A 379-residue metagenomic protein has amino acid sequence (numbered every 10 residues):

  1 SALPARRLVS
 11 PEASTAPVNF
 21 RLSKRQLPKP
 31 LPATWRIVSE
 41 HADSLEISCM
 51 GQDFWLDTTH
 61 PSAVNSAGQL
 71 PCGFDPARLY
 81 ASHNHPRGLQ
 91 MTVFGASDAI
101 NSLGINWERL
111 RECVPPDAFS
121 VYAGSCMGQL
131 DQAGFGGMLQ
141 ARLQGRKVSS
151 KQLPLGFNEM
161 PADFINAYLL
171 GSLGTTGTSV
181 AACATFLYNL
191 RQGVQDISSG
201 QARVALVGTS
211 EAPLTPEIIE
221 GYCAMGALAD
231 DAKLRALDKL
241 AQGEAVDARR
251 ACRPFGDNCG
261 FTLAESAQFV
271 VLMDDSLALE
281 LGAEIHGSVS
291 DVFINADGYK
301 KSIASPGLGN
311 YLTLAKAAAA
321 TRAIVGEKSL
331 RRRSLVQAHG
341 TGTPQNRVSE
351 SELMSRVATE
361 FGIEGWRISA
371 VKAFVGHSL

Functional and structural regions predicted by a protein language model:
S1-R78: N-terminal structural subdomain of ketosynthase/condensing enzymes
A42-A63, H83-R87, S125-T178, I218-Q242 (+1 more regions): Active-site-proximal gating segment of KS-fold condensing enzymes and close homologs
L89-S149: Hydrophobic alpha-helical hairpins/lids featuring a short glycine-rich hinge
M91-I105, N158, A162, T176-E211 (+2 more regions): Active-site-proximal alpha-helical scaffold in enzymes
M91-L103, N189, T313-G326, L353 (+1 more regions): Stable alpha-helical structural segments in soluble proteins, enriched in small hydrophobic residues
A96, V121, F186, G193 (+5 more regions): Conserved small-residue
K233-L335: Condensing-enzyme catalytic core mediating Claisen C-C bond formation in acyl metabolism
G298-N310, G340-A358, S378-L379: Short glycine/threonine-rich loop-to-helix capping motif typified by GTGT followed within a few residues by an Asp-Pro
